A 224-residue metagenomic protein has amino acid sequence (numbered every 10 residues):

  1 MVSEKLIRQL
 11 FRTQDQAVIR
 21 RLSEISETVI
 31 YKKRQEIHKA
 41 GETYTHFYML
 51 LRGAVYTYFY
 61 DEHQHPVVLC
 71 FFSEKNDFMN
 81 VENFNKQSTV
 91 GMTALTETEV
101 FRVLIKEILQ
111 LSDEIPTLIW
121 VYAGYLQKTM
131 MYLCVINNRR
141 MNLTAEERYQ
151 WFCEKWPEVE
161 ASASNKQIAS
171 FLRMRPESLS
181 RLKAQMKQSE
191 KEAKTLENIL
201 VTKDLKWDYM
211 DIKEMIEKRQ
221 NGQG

Functional and structural regions predicted by a protein language model:
M1-E27, F78, N83: Cyclic nucleotide-binding regulatory module and flanking cytosolic helices
E27, E36, A54-F59, E99-V100: Short beta-strand segments in beta-sandwich/barrel cores
K32-K33, L51-R52, S73, T96: A cytosolic small-molecule/anion-sensing beta-strand core signal
I37-E42: Short phosphate-coordinating micro-motif centered on Lys-Gly-acidic
T45-Y56, E74-K75: Glycine- and acidic-residue-biased ligand/ion/polar-headgroup-sensing regions
V68-G124: Cyclic-nucleotide recognition modules
D77, K128-R139: Short, Lys/Arg-enriched N-terminal segment that forms or immediately precedes the first helix of a structured domain
L143-G224: Phosphate-/nucleic-acid-contacting segments
